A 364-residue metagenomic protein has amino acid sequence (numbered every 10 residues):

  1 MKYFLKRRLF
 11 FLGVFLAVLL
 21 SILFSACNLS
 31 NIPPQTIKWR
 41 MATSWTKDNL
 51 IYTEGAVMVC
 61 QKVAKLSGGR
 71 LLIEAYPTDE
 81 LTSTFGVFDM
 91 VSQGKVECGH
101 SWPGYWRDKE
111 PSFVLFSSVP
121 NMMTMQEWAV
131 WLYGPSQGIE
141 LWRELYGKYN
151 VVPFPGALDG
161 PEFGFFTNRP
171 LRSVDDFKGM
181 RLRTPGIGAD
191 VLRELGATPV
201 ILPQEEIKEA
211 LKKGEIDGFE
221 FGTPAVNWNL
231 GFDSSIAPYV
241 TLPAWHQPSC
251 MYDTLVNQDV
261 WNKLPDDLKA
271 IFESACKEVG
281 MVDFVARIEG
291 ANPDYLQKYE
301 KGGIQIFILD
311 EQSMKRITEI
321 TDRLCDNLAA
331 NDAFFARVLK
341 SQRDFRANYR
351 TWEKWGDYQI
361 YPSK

Functional and structural regions predicted by a protein language model:
Y3-F4, C27-W128, E144-K364: N-terminal secretory/targeting leader peptides
Y3-V14: Bacterial N-terminal signal peptides that target proteins for export
G13-S25: Bacterial N-terminal signal peptides
I22, Q137-L141, D294: Transmembrane alpha-helix boundary/anchor motif
A129-E144: Signature of the catalytic double-stranded beta-helix
